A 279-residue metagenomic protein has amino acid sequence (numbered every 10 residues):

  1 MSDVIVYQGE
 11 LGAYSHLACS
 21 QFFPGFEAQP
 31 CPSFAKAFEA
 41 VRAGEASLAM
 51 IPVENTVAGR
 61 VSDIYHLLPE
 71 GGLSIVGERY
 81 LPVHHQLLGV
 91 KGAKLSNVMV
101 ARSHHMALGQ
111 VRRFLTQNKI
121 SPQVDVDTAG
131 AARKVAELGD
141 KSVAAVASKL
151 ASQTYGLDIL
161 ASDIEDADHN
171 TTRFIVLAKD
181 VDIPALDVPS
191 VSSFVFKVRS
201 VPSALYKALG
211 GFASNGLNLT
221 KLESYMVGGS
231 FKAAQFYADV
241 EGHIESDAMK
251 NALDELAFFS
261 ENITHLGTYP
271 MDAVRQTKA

Functional and structural regions predicted by a protein language model:
M1-A279: Domain-level signature for soluble enzymes in the chorismate/prephenate branch of the shikimate pathway
